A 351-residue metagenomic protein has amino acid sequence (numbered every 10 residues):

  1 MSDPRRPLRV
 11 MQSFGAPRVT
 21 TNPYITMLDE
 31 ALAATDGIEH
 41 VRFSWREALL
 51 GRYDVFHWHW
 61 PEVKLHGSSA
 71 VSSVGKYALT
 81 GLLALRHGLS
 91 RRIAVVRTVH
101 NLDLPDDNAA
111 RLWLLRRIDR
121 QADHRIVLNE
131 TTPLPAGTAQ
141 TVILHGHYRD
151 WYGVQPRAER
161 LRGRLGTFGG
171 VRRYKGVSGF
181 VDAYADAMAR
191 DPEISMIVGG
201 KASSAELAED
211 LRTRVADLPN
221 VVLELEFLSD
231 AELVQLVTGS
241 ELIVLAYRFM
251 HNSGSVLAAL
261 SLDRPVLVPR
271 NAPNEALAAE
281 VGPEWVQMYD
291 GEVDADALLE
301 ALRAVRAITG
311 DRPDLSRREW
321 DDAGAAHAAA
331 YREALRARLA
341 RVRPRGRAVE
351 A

Functional and structural regions predicted by a protein language model:
D119-G153: Donor nucleotide-sugar binding/catalytic pocket of nucleotide-sugar-dependent glycosyltransferases
R157-G176, V181-A185, M196-I197: Conserved donor-binding/catalytic core segment of Leloir-type glycosyltransferases
S195-E209, E226: Glycosyltransferase donor-sugar binding loop
E209-V234, V281: Nucleotide-activated donor-binding/catalytic signature segment of Leloir-type glycosyltransferases, i.e., the conserved
L228-S240, L257, S261: Short acidic alpha-helix that forms the nucleotide-activated donor recognition element in Leloir-type transferases
Q235-H251, R264: Acidic donor-binding loop of glycosyltransferase active sites
E275-A304: Change "using UDP/GDP/dTDP sugars" to "using nucleotide sugars
V293-A297, R306-R345: A charged, aromatic-enriched C-terminal amphipathic alpha-helix characteristic of glycosyltransferases across folds
